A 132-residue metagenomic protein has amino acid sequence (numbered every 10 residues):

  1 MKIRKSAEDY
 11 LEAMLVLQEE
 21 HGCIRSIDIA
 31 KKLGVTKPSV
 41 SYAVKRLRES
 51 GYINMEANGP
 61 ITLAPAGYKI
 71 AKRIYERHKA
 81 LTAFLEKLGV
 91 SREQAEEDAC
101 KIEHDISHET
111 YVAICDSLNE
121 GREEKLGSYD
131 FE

Functional and structural regions predicted by a protein language model:
K2-V35: N-terminal helix-turn-helix DNA-binding core of bacterial DNA-binding proteins
K31, R48-E49: Alpha-helical residues within the helix-turn-helix
P38, E93: Key DNA-contact positions within bacterial/archaeal DNA-binding proteins
G59-R77: Basic, amphipathic "hinge/linker" alpha-helix immediately C-terminal to the N-terminal HTH DNA-binding motif
E97-E132: C-terminal regulatory/oligomerization modules of transcriptional regulators
